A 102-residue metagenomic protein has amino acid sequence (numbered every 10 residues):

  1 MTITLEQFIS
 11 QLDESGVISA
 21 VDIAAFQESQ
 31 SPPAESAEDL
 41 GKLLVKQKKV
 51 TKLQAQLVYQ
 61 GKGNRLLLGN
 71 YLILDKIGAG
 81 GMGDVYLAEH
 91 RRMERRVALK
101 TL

Functional and structural regions predicted by a protein language model:
M1-V50: N-terminal anchoring/assembly modules that precede and organize ATP-driven motor systems
T4, L12, V45, G61-L102: Conserved ATP-binding/catalytic core of the eukaryotic-like protein kinase fold, especially serine/threonine kinases
A24-A25, Q56-L57, E89: Proline- and acidic/polar-enriched loop/turn elements at helix boundaries
L53-K62: Juxta-kinase regulatory segment immediately upstream of eukaryotic protein kinase catalytic domains
